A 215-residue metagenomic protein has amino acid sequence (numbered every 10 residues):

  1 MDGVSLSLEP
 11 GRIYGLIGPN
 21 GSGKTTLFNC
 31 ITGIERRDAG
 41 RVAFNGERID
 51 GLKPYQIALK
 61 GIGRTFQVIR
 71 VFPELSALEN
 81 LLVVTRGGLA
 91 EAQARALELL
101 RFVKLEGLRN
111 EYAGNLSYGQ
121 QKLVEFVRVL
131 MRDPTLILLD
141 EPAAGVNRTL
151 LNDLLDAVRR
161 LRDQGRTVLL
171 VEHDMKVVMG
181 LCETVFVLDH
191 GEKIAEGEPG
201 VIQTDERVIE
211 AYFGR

Functional and structural regions predicted by a protein language model:
M1-R215: Glycine-rich phosphate-binding loops of nucleotide-dependent enzymes
